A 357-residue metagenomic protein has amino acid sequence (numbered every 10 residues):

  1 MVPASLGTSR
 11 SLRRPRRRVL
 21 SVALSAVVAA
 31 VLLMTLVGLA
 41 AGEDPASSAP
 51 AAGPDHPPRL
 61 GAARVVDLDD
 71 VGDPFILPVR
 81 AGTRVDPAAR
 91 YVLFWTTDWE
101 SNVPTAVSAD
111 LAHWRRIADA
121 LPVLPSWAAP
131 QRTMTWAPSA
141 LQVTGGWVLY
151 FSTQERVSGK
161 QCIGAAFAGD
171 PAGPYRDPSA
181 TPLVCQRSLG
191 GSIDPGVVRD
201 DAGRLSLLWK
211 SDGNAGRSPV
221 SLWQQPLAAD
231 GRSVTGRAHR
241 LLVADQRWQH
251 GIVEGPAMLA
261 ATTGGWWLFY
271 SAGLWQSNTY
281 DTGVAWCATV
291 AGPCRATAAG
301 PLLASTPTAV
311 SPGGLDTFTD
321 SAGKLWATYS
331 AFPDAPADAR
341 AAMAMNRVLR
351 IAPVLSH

Functional and structural regions predicted by a protein language model:
M1-A4: N-terminal intrinsically disordered, acidic low-complexity segments at the extreme N-terminus
L6, S25, E43-D44, P54-R59: Surface-exposed charge patches in extracellular/virion surface proteins
T8-V28: N-terminal export and membrane-targeting signals
A26-V27, V31, A40, T263: N-terminal trafficking/processing presequences and adjacent post-cleavage segments of proteins routed to secretion
A30-M34, R90: Short, compositionally biased strand/turn segments that nucleate or flank brief secondary-structure elements
L33-A52: C-terminal region of N-terminal signal peptides and the immediate post-cleavage residues of exported proteins
S47-H357: Carbohydrate-active catalytic/glycan-binding domains of CAZyme proteins, especially the secreted or lumenal ectodomains
